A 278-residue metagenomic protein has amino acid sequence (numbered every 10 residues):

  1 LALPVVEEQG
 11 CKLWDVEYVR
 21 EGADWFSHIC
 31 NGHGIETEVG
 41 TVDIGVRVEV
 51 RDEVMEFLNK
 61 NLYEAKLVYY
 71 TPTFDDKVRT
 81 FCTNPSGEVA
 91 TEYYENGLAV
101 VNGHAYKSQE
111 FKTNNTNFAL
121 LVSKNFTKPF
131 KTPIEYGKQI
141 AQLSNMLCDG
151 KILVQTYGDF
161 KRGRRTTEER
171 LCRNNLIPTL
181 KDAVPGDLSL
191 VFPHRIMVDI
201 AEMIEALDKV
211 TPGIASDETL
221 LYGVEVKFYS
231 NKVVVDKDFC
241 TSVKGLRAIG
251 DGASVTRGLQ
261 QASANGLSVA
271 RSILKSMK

Functional and structural regions predicted by a protein language model:
L1-K278: Residues forming the flavin
